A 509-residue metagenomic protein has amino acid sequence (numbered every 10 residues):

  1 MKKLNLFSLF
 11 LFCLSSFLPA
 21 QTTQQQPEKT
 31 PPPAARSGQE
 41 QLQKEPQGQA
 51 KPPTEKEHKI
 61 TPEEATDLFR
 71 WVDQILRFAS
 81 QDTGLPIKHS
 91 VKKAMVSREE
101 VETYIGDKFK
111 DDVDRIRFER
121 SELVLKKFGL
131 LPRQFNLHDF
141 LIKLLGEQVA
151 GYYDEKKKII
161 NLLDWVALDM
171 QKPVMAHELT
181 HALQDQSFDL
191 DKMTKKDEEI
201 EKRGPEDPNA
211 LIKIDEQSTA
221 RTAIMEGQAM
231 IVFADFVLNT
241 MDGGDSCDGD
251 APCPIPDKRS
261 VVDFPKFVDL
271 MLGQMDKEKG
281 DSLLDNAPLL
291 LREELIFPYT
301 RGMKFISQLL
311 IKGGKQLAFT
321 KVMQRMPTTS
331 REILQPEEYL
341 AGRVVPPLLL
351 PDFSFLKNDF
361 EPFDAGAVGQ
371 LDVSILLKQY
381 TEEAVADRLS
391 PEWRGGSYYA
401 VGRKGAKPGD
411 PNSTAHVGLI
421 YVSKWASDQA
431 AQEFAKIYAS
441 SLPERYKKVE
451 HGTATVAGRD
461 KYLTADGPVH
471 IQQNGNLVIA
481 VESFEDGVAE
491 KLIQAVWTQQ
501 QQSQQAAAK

Functional and structural regions predicted by a protein language model:
M1-T22: Sec-dependent N-terminal signal peptides
S15, Q171-M175, Y421: Hydrophobic/aromatic side chains embedded in well-ordered alpha-helices
E28-I87, R98-V113, D164-W165, L179-L419 (+1 more regions): Soluble, non-membrane globular domain cores that form compact, hydrophobic packing and curved binding surfaces
S80, H89, K93-V96, F118-Q134 (+1 more regions): Extracellular zinc-dependent metalloprotease catalytic-domain scaffold
H89-V91, E147-V149, K156-K158, M170-K172 (+2 more regions): Envelope-exposed proteins and targeting segments
E102-I116, N136-K157: Catalytic zinc-binding patch centered on the HExxH motif and its immediate surroundings that defines zinc-dependent
G146, K158-A176, E216-R221: Short pre-active-site segment immediately N-terminal to the catalytic Zn-binding motif
